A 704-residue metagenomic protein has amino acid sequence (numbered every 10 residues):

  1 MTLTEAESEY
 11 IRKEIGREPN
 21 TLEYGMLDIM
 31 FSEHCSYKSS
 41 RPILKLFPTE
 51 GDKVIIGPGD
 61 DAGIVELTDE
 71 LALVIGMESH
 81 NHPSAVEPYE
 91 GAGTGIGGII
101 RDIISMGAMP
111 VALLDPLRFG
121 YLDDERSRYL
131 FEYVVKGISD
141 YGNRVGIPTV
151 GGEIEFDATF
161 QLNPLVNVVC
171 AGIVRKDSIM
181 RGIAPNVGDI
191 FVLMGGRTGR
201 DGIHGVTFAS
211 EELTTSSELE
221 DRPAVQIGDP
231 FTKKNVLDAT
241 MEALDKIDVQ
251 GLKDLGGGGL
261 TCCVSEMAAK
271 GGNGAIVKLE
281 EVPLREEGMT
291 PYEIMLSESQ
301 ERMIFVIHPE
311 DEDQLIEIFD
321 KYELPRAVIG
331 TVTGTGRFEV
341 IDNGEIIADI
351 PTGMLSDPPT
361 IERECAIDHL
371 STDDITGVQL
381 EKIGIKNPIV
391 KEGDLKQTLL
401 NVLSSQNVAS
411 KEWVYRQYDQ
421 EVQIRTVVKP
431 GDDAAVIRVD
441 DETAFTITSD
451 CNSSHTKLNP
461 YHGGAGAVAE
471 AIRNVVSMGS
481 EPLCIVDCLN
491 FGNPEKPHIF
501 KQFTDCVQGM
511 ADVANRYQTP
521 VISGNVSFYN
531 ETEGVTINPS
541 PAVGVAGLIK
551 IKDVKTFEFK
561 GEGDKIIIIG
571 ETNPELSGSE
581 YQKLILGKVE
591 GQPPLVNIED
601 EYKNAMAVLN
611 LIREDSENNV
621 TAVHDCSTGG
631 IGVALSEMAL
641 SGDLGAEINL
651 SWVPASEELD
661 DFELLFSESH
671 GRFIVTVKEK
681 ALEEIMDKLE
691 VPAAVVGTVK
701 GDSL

Functional and structural regions predicted by a protein language model:
M1, E7, E18-Y24, L162-P164 (+8 more regions): Glycine-/charge-enriched secondary-structure boundary and capping motifs
M1-P58: Acidic/polar, glycine-rich intrinsically disordered N-terminal extensions of enzymes
S8-R12, D28, R41, I96-I100 (+11 more regions): Predominant activation on well-ordered alpha-helical scaffold segments within soluble catalytic domains
F31-C35, L44-T94, G98-I100, I104 (+5 more regions): Non-catalytic terminal/interface segments that mediate subunit docking, oligomerization, and allosteric communication
D60-Y322, V332-R337, I341, S356 (+9 more regions): Mobile "lid/hinge" segments at catalytic clefts and subdomain interfaces of large enzymes
V192, I447, I567, A694-G697: Hydrophobic/aromatic beta-strand patches that form the interior of the parallel beta-sheet core in alpha/beta enzyme
